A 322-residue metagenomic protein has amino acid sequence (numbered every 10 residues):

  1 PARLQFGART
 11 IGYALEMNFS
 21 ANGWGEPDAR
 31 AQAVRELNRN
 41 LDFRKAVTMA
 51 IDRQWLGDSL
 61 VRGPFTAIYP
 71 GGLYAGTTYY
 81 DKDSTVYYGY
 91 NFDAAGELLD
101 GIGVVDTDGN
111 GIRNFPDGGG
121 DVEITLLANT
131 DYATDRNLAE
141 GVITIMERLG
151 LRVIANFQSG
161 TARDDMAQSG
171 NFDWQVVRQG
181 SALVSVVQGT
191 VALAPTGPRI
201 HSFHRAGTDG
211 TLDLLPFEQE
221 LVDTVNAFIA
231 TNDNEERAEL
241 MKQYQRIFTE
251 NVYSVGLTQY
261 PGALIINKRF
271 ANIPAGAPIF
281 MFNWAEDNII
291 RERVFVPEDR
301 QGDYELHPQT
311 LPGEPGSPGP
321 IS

Functional and structural regions predicted by a protein language model:
P1-R62, G76-Y253, A275, M281-S322: Extracytoplasmic/periplasmic ligand-capture domains
P64-S84, A263-K268: Mature extracytoplasmic/periplasmic domains
G71-G72, V187-T190, K268-N272: Short aromatic-enriched loop/helix-cap "lid" or pocket-rim segments at secondary-structure transitions that line
L257: Glycine-rich and polybasic anion-binding loops at the starts of cofactor/ligand-binding domains
